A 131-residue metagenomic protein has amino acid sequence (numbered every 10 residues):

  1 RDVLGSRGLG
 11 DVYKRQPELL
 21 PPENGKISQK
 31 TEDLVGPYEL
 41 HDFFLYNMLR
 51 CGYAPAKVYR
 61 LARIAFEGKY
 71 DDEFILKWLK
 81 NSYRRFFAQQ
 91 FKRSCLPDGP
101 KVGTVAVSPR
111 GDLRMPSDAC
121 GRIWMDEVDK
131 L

Functional and structural regions predicted by a protein language model:
D2-Y13: Single conserved hydrophobic/aromatic residue that forms the stacking wall/gate of nucleotide- or nucleobase-binding
K14-Q16, P22-L131: Peripheral terminal appendages
